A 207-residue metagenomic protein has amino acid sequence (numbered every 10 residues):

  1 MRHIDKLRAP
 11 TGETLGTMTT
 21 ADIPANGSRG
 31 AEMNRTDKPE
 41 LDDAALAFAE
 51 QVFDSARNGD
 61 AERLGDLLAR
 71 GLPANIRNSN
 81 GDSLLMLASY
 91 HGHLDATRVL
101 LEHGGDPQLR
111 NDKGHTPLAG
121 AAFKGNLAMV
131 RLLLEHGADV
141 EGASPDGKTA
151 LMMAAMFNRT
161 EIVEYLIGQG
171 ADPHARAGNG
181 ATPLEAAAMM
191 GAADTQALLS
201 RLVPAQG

Functional and structural regions predicted by a protein language model:
R2-V52, H136, G168-Q169, G178-A181 (+1 more regions): Ankyrin-repeat-protein effector appendages
R63, D95-A96, A128-M129, E161-I162 (+1 more regions): Conserved ankyrin/ankyrin-like repeat signature
